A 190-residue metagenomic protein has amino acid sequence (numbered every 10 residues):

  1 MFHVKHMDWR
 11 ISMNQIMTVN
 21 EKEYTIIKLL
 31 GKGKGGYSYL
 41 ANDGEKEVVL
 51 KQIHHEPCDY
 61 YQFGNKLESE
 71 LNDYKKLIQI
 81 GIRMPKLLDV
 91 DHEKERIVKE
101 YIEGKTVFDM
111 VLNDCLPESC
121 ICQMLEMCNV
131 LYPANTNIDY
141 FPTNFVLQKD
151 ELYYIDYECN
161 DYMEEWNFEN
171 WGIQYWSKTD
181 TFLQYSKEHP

Functional and structural regions predicted by a protein language model:
M1-M7, P85: N-terminal amphipathic/hydrophobic targeting modules at extreme N-termini, encompassing cleavable Sec/SRP-type signal
D8-T25: Juxta-kinase regulatory segment immediately upstream of eukaryotic protein kinase catalytic domains
E23-E68: ATP-binding glycine-rich loop module of kinase domains
Q62-I80: The N-lobe alphaC helix and its flanking beta3-alphaC-beta4 segment of protein kinase-like domains, centered on
F63, I82-I121: Conserved structural core of kinase catalytic domains
S119-V130: Conserved alphaE helix
P133-N137, Q148-P190: C-lobe/activation-segment region of protein kinase-like
Y140-F145: Hydrophobic residue at the +6 position relative to the catalytic HRD Asp in the kinase catalytic loop
